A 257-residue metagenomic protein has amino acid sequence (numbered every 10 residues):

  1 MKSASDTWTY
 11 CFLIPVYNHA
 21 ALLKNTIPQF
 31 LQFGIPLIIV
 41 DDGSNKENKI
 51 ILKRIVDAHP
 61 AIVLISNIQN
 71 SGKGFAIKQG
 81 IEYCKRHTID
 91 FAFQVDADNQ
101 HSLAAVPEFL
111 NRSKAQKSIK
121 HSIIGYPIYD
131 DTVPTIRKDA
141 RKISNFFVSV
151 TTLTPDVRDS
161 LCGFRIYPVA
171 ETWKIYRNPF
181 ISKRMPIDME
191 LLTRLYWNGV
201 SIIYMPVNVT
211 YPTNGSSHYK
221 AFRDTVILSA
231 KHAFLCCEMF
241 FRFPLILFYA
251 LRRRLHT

Functional and structural regions predicted by a protein language model:
M1-T7, A21, N25, F180-T257: Hydrophobic helical membrane-anchoring modules
T9-C11, P36, E190: Cell-envelope/extracellular polymer assembly enzymes that use nucleotide-activated donors
C11-P15, I38, S66: Short hydrophobic beta-strand elements that form part of the catalytic alpha/beta core underpinning NDP-sugar/donor
N18-Q32: Short, well-formed alpha-helical segments that are part of the catalytic scaffolds of diverse glycosyltransferases
D41-I51, N99: A conserved acidic beta->alpha catalytic loop
D42-K46, S71, G80: Conserved short acidic donor-positioning loop in nucleotide-sugar-dependent glycosyltransferases
Q69, F75-R86, F91, L103-M185 (+2 more regions): Acceptor/aglycone-binding surface of glycosyltransferases and processive sugar-polymer synthases
